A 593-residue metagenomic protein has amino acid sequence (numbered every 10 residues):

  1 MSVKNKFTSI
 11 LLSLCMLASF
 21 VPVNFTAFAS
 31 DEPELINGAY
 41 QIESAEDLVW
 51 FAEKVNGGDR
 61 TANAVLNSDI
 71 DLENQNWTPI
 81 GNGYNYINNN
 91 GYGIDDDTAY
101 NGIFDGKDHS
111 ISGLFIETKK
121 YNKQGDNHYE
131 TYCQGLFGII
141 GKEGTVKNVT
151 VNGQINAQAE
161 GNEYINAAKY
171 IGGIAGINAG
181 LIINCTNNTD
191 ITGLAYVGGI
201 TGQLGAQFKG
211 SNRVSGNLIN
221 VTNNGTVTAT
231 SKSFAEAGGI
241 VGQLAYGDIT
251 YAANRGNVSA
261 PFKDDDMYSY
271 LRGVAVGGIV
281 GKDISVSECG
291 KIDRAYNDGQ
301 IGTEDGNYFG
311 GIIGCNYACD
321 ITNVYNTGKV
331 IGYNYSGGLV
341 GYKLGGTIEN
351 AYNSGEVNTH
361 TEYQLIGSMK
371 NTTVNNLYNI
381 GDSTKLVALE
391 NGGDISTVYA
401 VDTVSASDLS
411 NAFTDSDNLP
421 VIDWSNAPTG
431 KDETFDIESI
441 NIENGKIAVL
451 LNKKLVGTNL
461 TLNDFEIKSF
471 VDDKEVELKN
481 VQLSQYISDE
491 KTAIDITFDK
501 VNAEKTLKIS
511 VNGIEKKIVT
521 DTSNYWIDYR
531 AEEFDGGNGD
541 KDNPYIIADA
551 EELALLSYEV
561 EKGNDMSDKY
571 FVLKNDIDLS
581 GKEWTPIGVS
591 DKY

Functional and structural regions predicted by a protein language model:
M1-L11: Bacterial N-terminal signal peptides that target proteins for export
L17-A27: C-terminal segment of classical bacterial N-terminal signal peptides
A27-T434, N452, T522-Y593: Surface-exposed repetitive/solenoidal architectures
I140, D499-V501: Hydrophobic loop/turn residues within beta-sheet-rich immunoglobulin-like superfamily modules
E433-I437, N502, K508-E532: Acidic, Ser/Thr/Gly/Pro-rich low-complexity segments and short DxT(G/T)-type signature motifs
S439-N444: Short, solvent-exposed loop/linker segments at the N-terminal edge of repeated beta-sheet extracellular domains
K446-Q482: Short, surface-exposed alpha-helix to beta-strand junction/turn motifs within ectodomains of secreted and cell-envelope
S488-T497: Aromatic sugar-binding surface patches on proteins that engage polysaccharides or sugar-phosphate polymers
